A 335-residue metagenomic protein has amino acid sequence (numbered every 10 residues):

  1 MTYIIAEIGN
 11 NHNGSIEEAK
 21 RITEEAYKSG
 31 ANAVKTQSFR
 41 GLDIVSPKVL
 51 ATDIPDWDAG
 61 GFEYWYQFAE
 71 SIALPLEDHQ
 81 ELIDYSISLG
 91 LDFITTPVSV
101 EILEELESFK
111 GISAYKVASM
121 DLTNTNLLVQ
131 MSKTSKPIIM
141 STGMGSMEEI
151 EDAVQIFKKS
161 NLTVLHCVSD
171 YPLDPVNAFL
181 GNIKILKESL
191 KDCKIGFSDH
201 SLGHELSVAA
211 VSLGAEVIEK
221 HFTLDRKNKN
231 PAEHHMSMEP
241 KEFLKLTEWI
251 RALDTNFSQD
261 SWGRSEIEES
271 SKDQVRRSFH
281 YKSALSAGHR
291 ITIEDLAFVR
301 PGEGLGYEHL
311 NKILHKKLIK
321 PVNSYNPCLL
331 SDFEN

Functional and structural regions predicted by a protein language model:
M1-N335: Catalytic cores and adjacent flexible loops of soluble metabolic enzymes that perform enolate/carbanion chemistry on
